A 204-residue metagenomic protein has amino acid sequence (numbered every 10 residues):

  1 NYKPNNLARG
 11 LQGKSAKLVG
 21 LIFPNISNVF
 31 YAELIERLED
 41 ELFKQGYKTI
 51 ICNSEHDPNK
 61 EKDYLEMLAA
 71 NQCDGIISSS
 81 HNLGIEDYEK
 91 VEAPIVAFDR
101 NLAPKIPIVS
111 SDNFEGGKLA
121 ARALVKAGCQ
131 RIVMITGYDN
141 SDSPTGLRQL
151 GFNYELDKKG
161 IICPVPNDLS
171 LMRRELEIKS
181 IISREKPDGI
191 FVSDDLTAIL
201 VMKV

Functional and structural regions predicted by a protein language model:
N1-N6, A70: Alpha-helical "hinge/linker" immediately C-terminal to small N-terminal DNA-binding modules
N5-A16: Short helix-loop hinge/linker segments at domain boundaries
L7, I26, F30, L34 (+4 more regions): Conserved acidic
G10, E55, H81, G137-Y138 (+1 more regions): Residue-level "edge-of-site" marker
K14-R122, K179-R184: Alpha-helical recognition/docking segments in bacterial nutrient-uptake and carbohydrate-utilization systems
D40-Q45, D63, A93-A97, L102-V204: Bacterial carbohydrate/catabolite-sensing allosteric modules
